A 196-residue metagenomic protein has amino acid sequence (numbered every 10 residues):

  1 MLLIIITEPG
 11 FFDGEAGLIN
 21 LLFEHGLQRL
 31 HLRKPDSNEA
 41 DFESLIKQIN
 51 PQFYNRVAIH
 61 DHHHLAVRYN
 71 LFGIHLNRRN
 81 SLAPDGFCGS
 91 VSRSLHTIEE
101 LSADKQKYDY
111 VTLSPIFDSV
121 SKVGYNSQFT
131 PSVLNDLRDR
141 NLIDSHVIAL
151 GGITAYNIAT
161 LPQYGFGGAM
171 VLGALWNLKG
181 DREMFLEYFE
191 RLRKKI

Functional and structural regions predicted by a protein language model:
M1, T7-G10, L76, S114 (+1 more regions): Active-site pocket-lining/capping segments in soluble small-molecule metabolic enzymes
M1-A16, S92-L95, I148-A149: Active-site mouth loops of central-metabolism enzymes
P9, K34, R78, L95-T97 (+3 more regions): Short secondary-structure boundary segments
A16-Q28, R79, L101-L113, T160-Q163: Alpha/beta enzyme core
F23, L27-F87: N-terminal active-site wall of soluble small-molecule enzyme domains
E43-I59, G86-I98, S127-A149, A155 (+1 more regions): Alpha-helix-loop-beta-strand connector modules within alpha/beta enzyme cores
V57-F72, L76, H96-Y108, L137-I143 (+2 more regions): Catalytic cores of alpha/beta
I74-D85, T112-Y125, I158-L192: Glycine-rich phosphate-binding active-site loops on the catalytic face of alpha/beta enzymes
